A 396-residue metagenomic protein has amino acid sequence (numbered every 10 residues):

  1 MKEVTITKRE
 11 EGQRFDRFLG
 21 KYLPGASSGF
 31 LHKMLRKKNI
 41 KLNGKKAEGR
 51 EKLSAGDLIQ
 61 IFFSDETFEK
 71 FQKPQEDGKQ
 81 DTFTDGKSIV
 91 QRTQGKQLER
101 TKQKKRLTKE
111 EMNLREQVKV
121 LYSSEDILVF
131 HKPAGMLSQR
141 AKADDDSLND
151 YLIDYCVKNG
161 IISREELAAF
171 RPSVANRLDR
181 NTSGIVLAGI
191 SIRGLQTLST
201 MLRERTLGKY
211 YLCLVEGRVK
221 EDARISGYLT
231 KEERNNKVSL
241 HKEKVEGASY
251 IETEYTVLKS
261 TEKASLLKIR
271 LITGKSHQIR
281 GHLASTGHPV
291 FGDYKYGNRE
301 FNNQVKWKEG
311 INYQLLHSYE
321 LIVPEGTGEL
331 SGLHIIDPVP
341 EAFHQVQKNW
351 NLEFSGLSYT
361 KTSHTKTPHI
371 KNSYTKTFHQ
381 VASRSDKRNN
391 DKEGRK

Functional and structural regions predicted by a protein language model:
M1-R234, S249, V339, F343-W350 (+2 more regions): RNA pseudouridine synthases
D144-L152, I192, K231, E262-I322: Pseudouridine synthase
V157, K220-E221, R234, S260-K263 (+2 more regions): Short, conserved beta-turn/loop elements at beta-strand boundaries and strand-helix junctions
N176-R177, K244-G247, G310-Y313: Short Gly/Pro-enriched turn/cap motifs at secondary-structure boundaries
N236-E246: Short aromatic-glycine motifs in intrinsically disordered, low-complexity regions
Y255: Long C-terminal interaction/binding lobes of large macromolecular proteins
T273, V323-G332: Short acidic, glycine-rich loop/turn motifs
